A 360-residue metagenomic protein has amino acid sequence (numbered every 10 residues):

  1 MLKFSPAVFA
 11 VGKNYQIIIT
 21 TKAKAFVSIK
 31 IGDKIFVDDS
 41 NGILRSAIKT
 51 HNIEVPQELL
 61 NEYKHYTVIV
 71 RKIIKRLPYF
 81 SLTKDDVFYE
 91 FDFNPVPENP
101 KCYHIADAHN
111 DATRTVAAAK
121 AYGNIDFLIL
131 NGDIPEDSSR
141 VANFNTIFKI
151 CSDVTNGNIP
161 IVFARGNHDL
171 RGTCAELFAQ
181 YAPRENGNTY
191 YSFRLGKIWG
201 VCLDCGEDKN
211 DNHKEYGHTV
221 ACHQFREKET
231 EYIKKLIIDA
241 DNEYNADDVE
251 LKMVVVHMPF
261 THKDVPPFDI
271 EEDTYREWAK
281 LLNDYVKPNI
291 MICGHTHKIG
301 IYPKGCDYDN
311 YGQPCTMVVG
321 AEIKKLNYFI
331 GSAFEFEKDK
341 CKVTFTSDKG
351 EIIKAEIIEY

Functional and structural regions predicted by a protein language model:
M1-H104, D339, S347-Y360: Acidic, histidine-bearing metal-coordination/catalytic regions of metal-dependent phosphoesterases
N52-I53, L77, K101-T115, P135-R140 (+2 more regions): Acidic/histidine-rich helix-loop elements that form or flank divalent-metal/phosphate-binding sites at the catalytic
R71-L82, V87, N145-E243, E277-W278 (+2 more regions): Extended active-site neighborhood of metal-dependent phosphoesterases/phosphodiesterases
F80-N131, E136: An acidic-aromatic substrate-binding cleft motif
D92-I105, H109, I233-L236, A240 (+1 more regions): Mobile, glycine- and charge-enriched loop segments and immediately flanking short secondary-structure elements within
Y103-D107, F127-D133, I159-N167, M253-H257 (+2 more regions): Active-site neighborhood of phospho(di)ester-bond hydrolases with catalytic His/Asp-centered motifs
A108-T113, E136-A142, L170-R171, D269-I270 (+1 more regions): Acidic-and-aromatic substrate-binding clefts and catalytic sites of carbohydrate-active enzymes
C222, D241-I290: Active-site-proximal segments of metal-dependent phosphoesterases and phosphodiesterases across multiple
